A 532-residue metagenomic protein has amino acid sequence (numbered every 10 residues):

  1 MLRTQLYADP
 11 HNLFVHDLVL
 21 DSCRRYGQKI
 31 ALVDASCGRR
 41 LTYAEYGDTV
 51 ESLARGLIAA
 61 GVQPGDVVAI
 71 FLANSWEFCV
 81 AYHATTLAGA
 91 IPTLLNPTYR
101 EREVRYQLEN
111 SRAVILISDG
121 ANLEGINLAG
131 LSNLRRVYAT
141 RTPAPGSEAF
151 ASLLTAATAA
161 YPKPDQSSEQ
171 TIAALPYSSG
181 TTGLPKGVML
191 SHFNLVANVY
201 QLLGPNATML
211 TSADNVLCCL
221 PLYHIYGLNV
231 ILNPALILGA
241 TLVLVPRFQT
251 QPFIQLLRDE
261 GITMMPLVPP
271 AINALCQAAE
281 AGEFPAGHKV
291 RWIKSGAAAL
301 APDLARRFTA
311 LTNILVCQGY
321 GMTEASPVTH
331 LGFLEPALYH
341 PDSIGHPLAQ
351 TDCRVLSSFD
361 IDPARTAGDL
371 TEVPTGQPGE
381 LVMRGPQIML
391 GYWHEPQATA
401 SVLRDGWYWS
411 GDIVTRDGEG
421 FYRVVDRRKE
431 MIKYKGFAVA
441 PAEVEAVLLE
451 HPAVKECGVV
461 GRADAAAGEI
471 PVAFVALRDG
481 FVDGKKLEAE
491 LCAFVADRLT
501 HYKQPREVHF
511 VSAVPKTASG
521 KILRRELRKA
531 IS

Functional and structural regions predicted by a protein language model:
H11, L20, Q28-S75, C79-H83 (+1 more regions): Conserved AMP-binding/adenylate-forming core of the ANL superfamily
N12, G27-Q28, A157-Y177, L184 (+1 more regions): Conserved pre-ATP/AMP-binding loop-to-beta segment of ANL
R40-E45, A173-Y200: Conserved AMP-binding A3 loop
Y99, L116-S118, M265, G385 (+5 more regions): AMP-binding/adenylate-forming catalytic core of the ANL superfamily
I115, A121-E169, L184, A278-A279: ANL superfamily adenylate-forming
V196-N215, I225-M264, A278-A279: Conserved AMP-binding/adenylation subdomain of ANL enzymes
D259-L267, C276-Y339, D352: Gly/Ser/Thr-rich phosphate-binding loop
R354-V382, G418-E419, F481-E488, L523: Conserved beta-loop-beta connector loops within the AMP-binding
